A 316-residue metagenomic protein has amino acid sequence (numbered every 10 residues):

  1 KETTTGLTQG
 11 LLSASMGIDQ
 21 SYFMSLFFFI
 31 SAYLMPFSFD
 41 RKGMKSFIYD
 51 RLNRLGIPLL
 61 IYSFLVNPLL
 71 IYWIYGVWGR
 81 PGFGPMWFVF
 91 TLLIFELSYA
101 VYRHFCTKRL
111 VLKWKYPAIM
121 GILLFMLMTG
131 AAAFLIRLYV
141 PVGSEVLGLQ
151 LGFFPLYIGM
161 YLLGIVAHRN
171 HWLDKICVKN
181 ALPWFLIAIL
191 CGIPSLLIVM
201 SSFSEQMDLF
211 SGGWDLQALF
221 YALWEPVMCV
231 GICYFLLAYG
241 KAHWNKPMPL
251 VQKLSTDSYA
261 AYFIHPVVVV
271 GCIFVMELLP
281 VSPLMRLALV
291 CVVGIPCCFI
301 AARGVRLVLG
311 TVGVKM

Functional and structural regions predicted by a protein language model:
K1-M316: Alpha-helical transmembrane segments and their immediate juxtamembrane cytosolic regions
